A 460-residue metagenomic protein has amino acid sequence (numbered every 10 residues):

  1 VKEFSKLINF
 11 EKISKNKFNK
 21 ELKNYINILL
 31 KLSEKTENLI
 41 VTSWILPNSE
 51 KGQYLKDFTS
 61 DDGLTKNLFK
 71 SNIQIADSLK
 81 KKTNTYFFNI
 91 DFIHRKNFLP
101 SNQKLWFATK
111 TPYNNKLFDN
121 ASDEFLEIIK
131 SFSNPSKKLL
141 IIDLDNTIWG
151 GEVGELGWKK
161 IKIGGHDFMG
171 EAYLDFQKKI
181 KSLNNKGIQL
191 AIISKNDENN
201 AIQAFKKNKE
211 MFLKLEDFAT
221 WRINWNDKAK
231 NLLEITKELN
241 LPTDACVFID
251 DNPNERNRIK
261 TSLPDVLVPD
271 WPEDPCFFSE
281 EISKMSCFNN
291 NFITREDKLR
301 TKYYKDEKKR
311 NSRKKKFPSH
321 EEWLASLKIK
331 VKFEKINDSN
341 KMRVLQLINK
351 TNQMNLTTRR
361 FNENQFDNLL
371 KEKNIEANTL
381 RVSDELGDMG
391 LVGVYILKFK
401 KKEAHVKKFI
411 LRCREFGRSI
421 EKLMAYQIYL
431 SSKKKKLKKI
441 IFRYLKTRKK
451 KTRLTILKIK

Functional and structural regions predicted by a protein language model:
V1-I141, I148-W149, G154-K159, N254: Extracellular glycan-modifying ectodomains
L32-N38, G187-I188, P264-V266: A short helix->loop->beta-strand "cap" motif at the edges of active sites that frequently abuts
V153-I180, P264-W271: Basic, amphipathic juxtamembrane/active-site segments that coordinate anionic phosphate or diphosphate groups
D175-K206, W221-R222, R343, L356-F361 (+4 more regions): Substrate-recognition element of Asp-dependent hydrolases with the DxDx(T/V) motif
L232-P253, I259: Conserved Lys-Pro-Asp/Glu-containing loop-to-beta segment of HAD-superfamily phosphomonoesterases, centered on
K260, P264-L267, W271-L327, L430-K460: Terminal substrate-recognition subdomain of acyl/acetyltransferases
I329-R360: Short amphipathic alpha-helix that is part of the acyltransferase structural core
V382-E385, G390-I459: Acyl-donor binding region in acyl/amide transferases
